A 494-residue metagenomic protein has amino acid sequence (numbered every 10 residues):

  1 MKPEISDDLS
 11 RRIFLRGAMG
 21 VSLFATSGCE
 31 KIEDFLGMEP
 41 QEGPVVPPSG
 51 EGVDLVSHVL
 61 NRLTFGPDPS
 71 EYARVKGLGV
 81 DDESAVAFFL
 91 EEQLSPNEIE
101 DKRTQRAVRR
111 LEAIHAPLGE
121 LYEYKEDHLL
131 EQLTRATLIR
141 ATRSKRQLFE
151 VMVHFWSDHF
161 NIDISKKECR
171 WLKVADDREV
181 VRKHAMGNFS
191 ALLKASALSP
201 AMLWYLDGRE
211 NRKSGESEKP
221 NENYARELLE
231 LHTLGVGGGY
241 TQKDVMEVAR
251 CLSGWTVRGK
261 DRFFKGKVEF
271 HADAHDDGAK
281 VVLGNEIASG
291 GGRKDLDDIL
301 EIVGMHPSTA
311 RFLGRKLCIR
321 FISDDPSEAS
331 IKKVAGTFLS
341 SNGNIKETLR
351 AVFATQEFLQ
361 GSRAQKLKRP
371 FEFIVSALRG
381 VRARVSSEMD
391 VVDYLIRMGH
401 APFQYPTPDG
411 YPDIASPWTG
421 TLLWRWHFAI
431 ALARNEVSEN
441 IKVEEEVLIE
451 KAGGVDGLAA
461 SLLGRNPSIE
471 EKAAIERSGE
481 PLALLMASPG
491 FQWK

Functional and structural regions predicted by a protein language model:
M1-I13, S22: N-terminal secretory signal peptides
L36-P47, L130-R140, D176-D177, E227 (+3 more regions): Short amphipathic alpha-helical segments and their helix-coil junctions
G37-G43, P48-G52, S57-S70, H306 (+2 more regions): Flexible, low-complexity segments enriched for small/polar residues
P48-I99, L198-M202, G208-S214, Y224-E230 (+4 more regions): Cell-wall polysaccharide-cleaving catalytic domain and substrate-binding groove, primarily in peptidoglycan/chitin
P69-H159, D163-V174, V180: N-terminal accessory alpha/beta regions
C169-R382: Active-site substrate-binding loop specific to GH73 endo-beta-N-acetylglucosaminidase modules in bacterial autolysins
